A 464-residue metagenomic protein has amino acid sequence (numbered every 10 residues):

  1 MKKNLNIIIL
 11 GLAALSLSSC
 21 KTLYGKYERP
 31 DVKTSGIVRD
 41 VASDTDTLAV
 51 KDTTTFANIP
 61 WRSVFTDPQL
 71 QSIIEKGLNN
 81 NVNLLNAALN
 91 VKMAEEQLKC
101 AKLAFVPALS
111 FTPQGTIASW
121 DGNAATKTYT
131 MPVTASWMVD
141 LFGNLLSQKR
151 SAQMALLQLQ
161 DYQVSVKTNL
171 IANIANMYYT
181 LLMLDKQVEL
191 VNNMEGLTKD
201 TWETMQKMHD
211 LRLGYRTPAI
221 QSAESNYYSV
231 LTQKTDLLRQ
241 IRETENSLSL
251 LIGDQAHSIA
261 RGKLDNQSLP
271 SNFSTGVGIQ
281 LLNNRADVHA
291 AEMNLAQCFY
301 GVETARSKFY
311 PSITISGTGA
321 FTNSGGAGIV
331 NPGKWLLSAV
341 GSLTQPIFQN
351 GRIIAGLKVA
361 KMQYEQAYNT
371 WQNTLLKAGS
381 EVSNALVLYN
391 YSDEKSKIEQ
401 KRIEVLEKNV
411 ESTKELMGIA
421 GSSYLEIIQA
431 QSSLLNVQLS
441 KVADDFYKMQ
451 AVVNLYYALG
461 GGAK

Functional and structural regions predicted by a protein language model:
M1-D31: Bacterial Sec-dependent N-terminal signal peptides
C20-Q97, G214-T217, N266-A296, P346-I347 (+1 more regions): Bacterial Sec-pathway N-terminal export signals of envelope proteins
D52-T54, G196, L211-R216, I220 (+3 more regions): Short, solvent-exposed, mixed-charge loop/turn linkers that connect secondary-structure elements
S72, N86, T128-T130, S136 (+3 more regions): Transmembrane beta-barrel architecture of outer-membrane proteins
L85, F105-K127, S136-S165, N169 (+4 more regions): Small/polar (Gly/Ser/Thr/Ala-rich) solvent-exposed segments that form structured loops/beta-strands/short helices used
A87-A101, V166, A172-N192, D200-W202 (+7 more regions): Amphipathic alpha-helical coiled-coil segments
T134-S136, T304, S342: Outer-membrane beta-barrel architecture
L237, A286, A367, D444: Metallo-beta-lactamase
